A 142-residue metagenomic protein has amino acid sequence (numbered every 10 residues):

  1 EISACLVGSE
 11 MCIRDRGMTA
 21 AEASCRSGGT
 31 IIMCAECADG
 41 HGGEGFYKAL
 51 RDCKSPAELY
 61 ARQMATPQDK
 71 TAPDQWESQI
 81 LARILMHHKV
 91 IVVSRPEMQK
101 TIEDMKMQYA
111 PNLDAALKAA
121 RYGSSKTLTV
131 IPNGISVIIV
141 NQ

Functional and structural regions predicted by a protein language model:
E1-G8, C12-I13: Single conserved hydrophobic/aromatic residue that forms the stacking wall/gate of nucleotide- or nucleobase-binding
M18-Q142: C-terminal non-catalytic interaction/assembly regions of soluble proteins
